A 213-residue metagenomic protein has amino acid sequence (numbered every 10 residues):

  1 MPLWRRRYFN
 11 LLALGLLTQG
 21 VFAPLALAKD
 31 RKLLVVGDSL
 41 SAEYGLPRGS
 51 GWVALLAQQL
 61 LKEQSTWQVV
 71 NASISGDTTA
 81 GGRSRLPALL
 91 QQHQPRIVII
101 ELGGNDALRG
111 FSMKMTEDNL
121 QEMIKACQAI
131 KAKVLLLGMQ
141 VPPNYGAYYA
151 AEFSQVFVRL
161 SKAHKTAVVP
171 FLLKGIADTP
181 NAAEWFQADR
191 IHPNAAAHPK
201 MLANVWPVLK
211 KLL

Functional and structural regions predicted by a protein language model:
P2-L3, T18: Helix-enriched interaction subdomains in cytosolic or periplasmic regions, typified by TIR/SEFIR signaling/NADase cores
W4-A13: N-terminal export leaders
F9, G37-D38, A196: Membrane-interface segments of envelope glycosyltransferases acting on lipid-linked substrates or membrane lipids
G15, V21, L25-A26: Cleavable N-terminal signal peptides
L25-S75, R85-Q94: Serine-esterase "nucleophile elbow" of acetyl-processing enzymes
G45, V70-T79, A107-F111, R190: Acidic/histidine-rich helix-loop elements that form or flank divalent-metal/phosphate-binding sites at the catalytic
S65, R83-L213: Alpha-helical cap/lid subdomain in secreted, periplasmic, or secretory-pathway luminal O-acyl-processing enzymes
